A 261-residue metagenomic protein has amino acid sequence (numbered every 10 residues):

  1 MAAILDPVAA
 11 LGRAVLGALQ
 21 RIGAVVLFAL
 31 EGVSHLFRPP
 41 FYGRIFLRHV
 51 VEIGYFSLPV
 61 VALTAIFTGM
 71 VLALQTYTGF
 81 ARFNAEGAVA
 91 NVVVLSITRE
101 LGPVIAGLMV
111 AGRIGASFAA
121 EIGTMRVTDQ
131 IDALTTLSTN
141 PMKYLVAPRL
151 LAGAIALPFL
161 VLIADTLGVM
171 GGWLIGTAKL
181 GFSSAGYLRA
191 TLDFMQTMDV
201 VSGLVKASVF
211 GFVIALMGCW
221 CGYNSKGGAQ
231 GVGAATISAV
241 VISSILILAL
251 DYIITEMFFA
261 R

Functional and structural regions predicted by a protein language model:
M1-R44: Short, membrane-interfacial amphipathic segments enriched in basic
H49, N140-V161, A235: Start (N-cap) of specific transmembrane helices in multi-pass transporter permeases
H49-I105: Active-site cofactor/substrate anionic-group-binding motifs, chiefly glycine- and Lys/Arg-rich phosphate-binding loops
Y55-F67, G102-G107, I155, F159-A164 (+2 more regions): Hydrophobic alpha-helical transmembrane segments of multipass membrane transporters and ion channels, focusing on
Q75-T98, I163-S208, F212, L216-T236 (+1 more regions): Membrane-interfacial helix-loop-helix connectors in multipass membrane proteins
V89-D132, M217: Hydrophobic alpha-helical transmembrane segments of multi-pass membrane transport proteins
I122-A147, A229-V232: Short cytoplasmic-facing helical segments at TM-TM junctions of multi-pass membrane proteins
A147, V241-A260: Hydrophobic alpha-helical transmembrane segments of integral membrane proteins
